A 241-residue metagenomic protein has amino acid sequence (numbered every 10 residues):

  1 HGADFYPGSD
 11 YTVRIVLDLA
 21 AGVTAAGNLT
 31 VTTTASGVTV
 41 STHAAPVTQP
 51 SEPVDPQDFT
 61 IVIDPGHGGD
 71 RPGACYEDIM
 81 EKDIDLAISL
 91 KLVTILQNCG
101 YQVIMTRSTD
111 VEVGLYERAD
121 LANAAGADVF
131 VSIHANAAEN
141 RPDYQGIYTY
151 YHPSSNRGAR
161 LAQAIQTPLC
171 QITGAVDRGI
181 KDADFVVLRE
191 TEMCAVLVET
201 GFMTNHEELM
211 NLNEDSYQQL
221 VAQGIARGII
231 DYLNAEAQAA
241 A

Functional and structural regions predicted by a protein language model:
H1-A3, V113-L115, D182-A183: N-terminal post-signal-peptidase region of extra-cytosolic proteins
H1-T60: Signal-peptide-cleaved, periplasmic/extracellular N-terminal interaction regions immediately downstream of the signal
Y11-I15, S36-V38, Q57-F59, C99-Q102 (+3 more regions): Envelope-exposed proteins and targeting segments
I15-L17, V40, I133, T149 (+1 more regions): Preference for bulky hydrophobic residues occupying beta-strand positions in well-ordered beta-sheet regions
A21-T33, G100-D110, V176-R178: Short, well-structured beta-strand/strand-turn elements
A26-T30, R160, E207: Short, charged, solvent-exposed linker or helix-capping segments at domain edges/interfaces that act as flexible hinges
H43-I172, V186, Q219: Catalytic-core regions of hydrolytic enzymes
S132, E139-N140, Y150, K181-A241: Active-site-adjacent mobile loop/cap segments within catalytic or ligand-binding domains
